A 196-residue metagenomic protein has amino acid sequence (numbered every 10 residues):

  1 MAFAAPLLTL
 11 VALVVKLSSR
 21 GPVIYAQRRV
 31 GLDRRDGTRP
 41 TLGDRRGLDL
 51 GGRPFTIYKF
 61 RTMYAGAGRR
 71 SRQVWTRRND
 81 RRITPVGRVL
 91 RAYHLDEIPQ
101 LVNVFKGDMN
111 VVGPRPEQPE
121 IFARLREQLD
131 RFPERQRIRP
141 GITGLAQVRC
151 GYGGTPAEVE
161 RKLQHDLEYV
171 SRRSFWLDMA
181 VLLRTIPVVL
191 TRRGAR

Functional and structural regions predicted by a protein language model:
M1, T76-R139, V181-V189: A short, structured surface patch at a secondary-structure boundary
M1-G66, F175, A180-R196: A hydrophobic, helix-centered structural microdomain
A12, Y25, T84-R88, H165: Positions in alpha-helical segments
L13, K59, R82-P85, Q100 (+2 more regions): Residue-level recognition of specific faces of alpha-helices
A65, P116, G151-G153: Solvent-exposed coil/turn segments that connect beta secondary-structure elements in extracytoplasmic/periplasmic
A65-V74: A short, polar/charged loop-to-alpha-helix boundary motif
Q73-R82, A157-R161: The feature captures the short pre-catalytic strand/loop hairpin that immediately precedes and shapes the active-site
L129-R196: C-terminal terminal-structure detector
